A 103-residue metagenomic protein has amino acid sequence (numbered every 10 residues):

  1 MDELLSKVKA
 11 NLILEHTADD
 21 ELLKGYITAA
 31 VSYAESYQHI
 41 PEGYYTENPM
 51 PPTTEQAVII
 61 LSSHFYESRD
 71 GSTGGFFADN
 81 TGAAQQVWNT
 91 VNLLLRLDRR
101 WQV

Functional and structural regions predicted by a protein language model:
M1-V103: Divalent metal-cofactor coordination and adjacent catalytic microenvironments
